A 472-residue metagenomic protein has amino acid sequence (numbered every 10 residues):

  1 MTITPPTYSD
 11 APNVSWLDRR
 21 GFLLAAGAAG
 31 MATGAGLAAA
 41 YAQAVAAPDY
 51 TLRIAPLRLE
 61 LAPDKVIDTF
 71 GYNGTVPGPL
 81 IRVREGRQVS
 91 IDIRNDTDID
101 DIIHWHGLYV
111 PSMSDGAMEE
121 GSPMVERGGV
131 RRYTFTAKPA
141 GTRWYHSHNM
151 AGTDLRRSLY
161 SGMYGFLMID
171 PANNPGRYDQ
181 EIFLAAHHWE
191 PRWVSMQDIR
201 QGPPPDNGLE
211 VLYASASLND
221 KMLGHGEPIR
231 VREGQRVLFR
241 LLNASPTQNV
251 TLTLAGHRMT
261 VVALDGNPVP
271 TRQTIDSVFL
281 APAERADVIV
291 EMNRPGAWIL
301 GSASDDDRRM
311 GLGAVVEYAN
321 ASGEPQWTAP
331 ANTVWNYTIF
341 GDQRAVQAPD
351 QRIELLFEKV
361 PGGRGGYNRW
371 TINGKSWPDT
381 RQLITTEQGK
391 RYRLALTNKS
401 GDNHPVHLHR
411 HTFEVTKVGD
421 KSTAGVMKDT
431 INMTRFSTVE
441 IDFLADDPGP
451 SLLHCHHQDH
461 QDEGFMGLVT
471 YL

Functional and structural regions predicted by a protein language model:
M1-L17, A28: N-terminal secretory signal peptides
D18-A32: N-terminal export leaders
L24-A25, A40-T51, L159-P191, P270-N403 (+1 more regions): Extended terminal and domain-junction accessory segments
G34-D68: C-terminal segment of N-terminal export signals and the immediately downstream linker at the start of the mature
V76, L80-V83, G107-P139, G224-I229 (+3 more regions): Extracytoplasmic beta-sandwich strand-turn segments characteristic of Greek-key/jelly-roll folds
I93-T97, N243, L396-S400: Asparagine-centered strand-capping/turn motif at beta-strand->loop junctions
G129, Y133-D170: Hydrophobic or amphipathic alpha-helical targeting/insertion segments
Q180-Q235, L242-S245, W370-T371: Acidic-aromatic/histidine active-site loop/patch
